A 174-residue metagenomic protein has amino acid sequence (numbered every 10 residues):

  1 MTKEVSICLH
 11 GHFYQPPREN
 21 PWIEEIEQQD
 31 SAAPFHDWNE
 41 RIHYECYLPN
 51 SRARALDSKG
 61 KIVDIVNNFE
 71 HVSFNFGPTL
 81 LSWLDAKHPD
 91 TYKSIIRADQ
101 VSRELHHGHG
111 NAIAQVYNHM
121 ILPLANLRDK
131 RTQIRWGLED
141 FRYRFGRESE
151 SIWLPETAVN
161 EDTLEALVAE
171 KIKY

Functional and structural regions predicted by a protein language model:
M1-Y174: Carbohydrate-active enzymes and regulators
